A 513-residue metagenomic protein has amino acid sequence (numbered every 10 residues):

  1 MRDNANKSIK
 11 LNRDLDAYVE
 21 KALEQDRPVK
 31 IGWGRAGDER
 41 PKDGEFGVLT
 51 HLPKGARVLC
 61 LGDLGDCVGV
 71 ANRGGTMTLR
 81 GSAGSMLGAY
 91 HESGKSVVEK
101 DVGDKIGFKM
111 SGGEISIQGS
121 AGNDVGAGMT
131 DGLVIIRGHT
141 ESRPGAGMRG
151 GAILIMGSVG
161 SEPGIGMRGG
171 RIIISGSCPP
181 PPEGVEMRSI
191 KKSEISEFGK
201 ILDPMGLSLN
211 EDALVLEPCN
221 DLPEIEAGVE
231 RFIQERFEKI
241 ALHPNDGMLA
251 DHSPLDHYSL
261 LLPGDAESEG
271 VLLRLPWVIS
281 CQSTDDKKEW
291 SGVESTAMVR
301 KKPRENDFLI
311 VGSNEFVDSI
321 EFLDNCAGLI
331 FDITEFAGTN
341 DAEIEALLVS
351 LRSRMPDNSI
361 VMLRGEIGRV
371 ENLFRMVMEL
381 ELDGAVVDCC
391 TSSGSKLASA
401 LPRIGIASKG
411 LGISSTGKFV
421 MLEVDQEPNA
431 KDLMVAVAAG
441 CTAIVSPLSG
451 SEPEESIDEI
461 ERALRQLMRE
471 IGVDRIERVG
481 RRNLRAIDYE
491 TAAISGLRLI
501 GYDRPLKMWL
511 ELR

Functional and structural regions predicted by a protein language model:
M1-H243: Long, distal/terminal scaffolding or interaction modules with repetitive or compositionally biased sequence
R2-R57, G206-N325, A463, D474 (+1 more regions): N-terminal capping/small domains of soluble enzymes
V19, L23, L64, A83 (+6 more regions): Structural signal for hydrophobic packing residues in well-ordered secondary-structure cores of soluble enzyme domains
P53, C67, N72, H91 (+15 more regions): Conserved active-site and cofactor/substrate-binding residues in soluble primary-metabolism enzymes
A56-V58, T76-M77, K95-V97, E114-I115 (+13 more regions): Structural motif
C60, C67, C178, C219 (+4 more regions): Generic recognition of cysteine residues
D63, S82, D101, S120 (+3 more regions): Alpha/beta enzyme core
R143, G150, G157-Q234, G410-S415 (+1 more regions): Gly/Ser/Thr/Ala-enriched C-terminal appendages of enzymes
